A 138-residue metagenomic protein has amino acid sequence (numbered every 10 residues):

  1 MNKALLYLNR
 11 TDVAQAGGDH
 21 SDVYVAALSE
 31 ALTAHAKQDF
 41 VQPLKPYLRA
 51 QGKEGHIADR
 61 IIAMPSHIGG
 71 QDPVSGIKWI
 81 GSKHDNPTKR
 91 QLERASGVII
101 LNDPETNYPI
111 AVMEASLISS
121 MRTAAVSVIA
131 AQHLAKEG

Functional and structural regions predicted by a protein language model:
M1-V128: N-terminal ligand-binding/catalytic initiation module
L134-G138: Short helix-loop-beta connector
